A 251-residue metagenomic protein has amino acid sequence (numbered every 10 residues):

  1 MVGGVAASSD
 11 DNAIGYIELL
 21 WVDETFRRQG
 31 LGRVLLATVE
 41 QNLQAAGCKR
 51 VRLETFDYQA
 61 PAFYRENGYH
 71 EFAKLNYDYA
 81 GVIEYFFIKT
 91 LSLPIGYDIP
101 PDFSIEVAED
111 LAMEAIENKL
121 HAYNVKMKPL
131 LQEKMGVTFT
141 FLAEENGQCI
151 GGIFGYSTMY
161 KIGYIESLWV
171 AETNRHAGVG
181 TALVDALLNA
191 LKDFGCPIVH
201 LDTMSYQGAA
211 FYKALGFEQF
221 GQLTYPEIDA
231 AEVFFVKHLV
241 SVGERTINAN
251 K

Functional and structural regions predicted by a protein language model:
M1-I14, E18-L19, D23, Y58 (+5 more regions): Acetyl-CoA-dependent GNAT
V5-V51, Q59: Ordered, small/hydrophobic-rich secondary-structure cores
D23-R33, F56, I165-T181: Helix-adjacent hinge/juxtasegments
R28-Q41, E66, H176-N189, A214: Conserved acetyl-CoA-binding loop-helix of GNAT-fold acetyltransferases
G32, L36, D57-A60, Y77-I83 (+4 more regions): Short glycine/proline-centered loop/turn elements that form peptide/ligand docking sites
L43-D57, L191-S205: Conserved GNAT acetyl-CoA-binding A-motif
R52-E54, R65, H70-F86, H200-D202 (+1 more regions): Conserved catalytic-core motifs of GNAT/GCN5-like acyltransferases
K89-D110, H238-K251: Conserved N-terminal entry element of GNAT/NAT acetyltransferase domains
